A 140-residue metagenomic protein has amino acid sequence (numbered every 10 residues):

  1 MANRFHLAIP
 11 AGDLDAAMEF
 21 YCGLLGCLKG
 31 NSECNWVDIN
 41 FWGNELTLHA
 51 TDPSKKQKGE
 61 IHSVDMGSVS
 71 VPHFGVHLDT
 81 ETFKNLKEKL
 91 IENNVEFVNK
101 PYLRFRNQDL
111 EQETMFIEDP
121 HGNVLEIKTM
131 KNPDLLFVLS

Functional and structural regions predicted by a protein language model:
M1, M66-S68: Short, flexible turn/loop "capping" segments at secondary-structure junctions
M1-D15, H73-F74, L78, T129-S140: N-terminal beta-strand motif that seeds the catalytic metal site of vicinal oxygen chelate
F5, L25, E33-N35, P72 (+1 more regions): Residue-level marker for the onset of beta-strands and adjacent loop->beta junctions in well-ordered domains
I9-K55: Core segments of cupin and vicinal oxygen chelate
L14, V69, H73-H121: Vicinal oxygen chelate
L28-C34, Y102-F105, T129-D134: Conserved catalytic-core motifs of GNAT/GCN5-like acyltransferases
K55-H62, K100, R104-Q108, L135-L136: A short, acidic/glycine-rich surface segment
